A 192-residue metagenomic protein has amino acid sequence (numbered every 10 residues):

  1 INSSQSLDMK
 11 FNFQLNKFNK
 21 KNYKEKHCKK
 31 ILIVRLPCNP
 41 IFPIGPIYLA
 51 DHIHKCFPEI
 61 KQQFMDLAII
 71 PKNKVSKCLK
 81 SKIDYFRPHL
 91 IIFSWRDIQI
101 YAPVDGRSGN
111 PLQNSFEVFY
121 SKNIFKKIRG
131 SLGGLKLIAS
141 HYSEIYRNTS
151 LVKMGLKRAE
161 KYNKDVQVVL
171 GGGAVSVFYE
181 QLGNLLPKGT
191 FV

Functional and structural regions predicted by a protein language model:
I1-C28: Short N-terminal or domain-adjacent regulatory/targeting segments
M9, N16-K21, C56, K77 (+2 more regions): Conserved Radical SAM active-site core
K30-V34, I91: Conserved beta-strand elements of the Class I
L36-P40: Short polar catalytic/cofactor-binding loops
I41-L49, L151: Conserved alpha-helical elements of sugar-nucleotide-dependent glycosyltransferases
Y48-Q62: Short helix-loop-beta junction
H52, D66-V192: Glycine-rich beta-alpha loop elements in corrinoid/cobalamin-binding modules across cobalamin-dependent enzymes
